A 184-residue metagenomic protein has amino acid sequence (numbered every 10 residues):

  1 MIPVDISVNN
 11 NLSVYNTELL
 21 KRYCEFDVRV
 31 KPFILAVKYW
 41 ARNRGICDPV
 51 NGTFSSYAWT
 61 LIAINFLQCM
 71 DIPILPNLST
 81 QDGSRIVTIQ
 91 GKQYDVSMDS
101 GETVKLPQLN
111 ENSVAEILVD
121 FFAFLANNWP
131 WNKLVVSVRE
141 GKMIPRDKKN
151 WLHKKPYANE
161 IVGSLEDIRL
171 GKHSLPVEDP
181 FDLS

Functional and structural regions predicted by a protein language model:
M1-K105: Carboxylate-rich, divalent-cation-coordinating active-site regions
N65-S184: Pol beta-like nucleotidyltransferase catalytic core
